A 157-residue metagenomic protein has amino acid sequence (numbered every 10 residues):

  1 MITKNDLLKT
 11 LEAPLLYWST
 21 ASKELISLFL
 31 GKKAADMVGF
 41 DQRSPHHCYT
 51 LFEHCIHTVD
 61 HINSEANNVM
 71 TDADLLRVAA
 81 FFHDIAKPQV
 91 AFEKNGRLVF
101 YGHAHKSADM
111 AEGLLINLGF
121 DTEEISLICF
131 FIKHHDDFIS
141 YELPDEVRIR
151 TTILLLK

Functional and structural regions predicted by a protein language model:
M1-K94, L98-V99: Acidic/His-rich, divalent-metal-binding segments that scaffold phosphate/diphosphate chemistry
N63, N67-K157: Divalent metal-dependent catalytic cores for phosphoryl transfer on phosphate-bearing substrates
